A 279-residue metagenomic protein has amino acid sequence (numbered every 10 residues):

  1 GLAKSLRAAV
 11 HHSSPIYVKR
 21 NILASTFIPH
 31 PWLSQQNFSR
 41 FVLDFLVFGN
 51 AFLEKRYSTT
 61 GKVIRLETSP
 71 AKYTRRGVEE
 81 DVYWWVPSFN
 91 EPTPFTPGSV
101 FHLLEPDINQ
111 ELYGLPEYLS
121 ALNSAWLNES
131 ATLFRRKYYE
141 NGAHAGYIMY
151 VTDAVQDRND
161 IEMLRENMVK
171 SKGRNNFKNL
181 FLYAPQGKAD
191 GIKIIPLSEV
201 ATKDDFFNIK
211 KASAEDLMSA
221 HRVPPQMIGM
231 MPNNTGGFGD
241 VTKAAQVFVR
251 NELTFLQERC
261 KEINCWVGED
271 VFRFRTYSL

Functional and structural regions predicted by a protein language model:
G1-G187: Structured, contiguous alpha/beta core segments that scaffold functional sites
D107-L279: A contiguous, surface-oriented mixed alpha/beta subdomain in the mid-to-C-terminal portion of proteins that forms
